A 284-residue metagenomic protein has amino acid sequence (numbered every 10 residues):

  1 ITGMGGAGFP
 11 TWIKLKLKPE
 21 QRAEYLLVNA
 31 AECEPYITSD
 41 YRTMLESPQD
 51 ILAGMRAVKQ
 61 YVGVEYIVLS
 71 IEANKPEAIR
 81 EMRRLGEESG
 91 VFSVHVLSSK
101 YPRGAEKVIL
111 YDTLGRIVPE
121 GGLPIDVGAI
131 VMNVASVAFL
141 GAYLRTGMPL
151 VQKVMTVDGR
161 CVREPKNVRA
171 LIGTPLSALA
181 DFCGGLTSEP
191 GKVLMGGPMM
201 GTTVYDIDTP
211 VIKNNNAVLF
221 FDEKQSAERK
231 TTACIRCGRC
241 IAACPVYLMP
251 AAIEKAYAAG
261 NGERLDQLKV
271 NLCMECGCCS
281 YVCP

Functional and structural regions predicted by a protein language model:
I1-G8, P19-A23, A30-I51, T113 (+4 more regions): Conserved mixed alpha/beta catalytic, RNA-binding, or beta-rich assembly cores of soluble enzyme, regulatory
I1-V68, A73-A78, M82-G90, H95-I109 (+3 more regions): Iron-sulfur-cluster electron-transfer modules
Y25, G54-A57, E81-R84, F139-Y143 (+4 more regions): Alpha-helical scaffold segments in soluble metabolic enzymes
E46, M132-A135, T174, L248 (+1 more regions): Short coil/turn linker and secondary-structure boundary residues
V64-L176, F182-E189, G197: Hydrophobic alpha-helical positions that pack around
S98-P102, M199, E223-K224, A259: Short, solvent-exposed coil/turn elements at secondary-structure transition points
N216-T231, I241, P245-P284: Ferredoxin-type iron-sulfur electron-transfer modules in oxidoreductases and energy-metabolism complexes
